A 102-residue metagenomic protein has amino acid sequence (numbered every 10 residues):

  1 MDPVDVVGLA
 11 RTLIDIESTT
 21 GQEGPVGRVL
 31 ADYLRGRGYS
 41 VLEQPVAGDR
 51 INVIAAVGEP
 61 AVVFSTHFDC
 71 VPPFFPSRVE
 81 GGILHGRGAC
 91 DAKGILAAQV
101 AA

Functional and structural regions predicted by a protein language model:
M1-A89: Acidic/His- and Gly-rich active-site-bordering loop/insert found across diverse amide/peptide-bond hydrolases
R87-A102: Contiguous, small/hydrophobic- and glycine-enriched helical/loop subdomains that border and often "cap" functional
